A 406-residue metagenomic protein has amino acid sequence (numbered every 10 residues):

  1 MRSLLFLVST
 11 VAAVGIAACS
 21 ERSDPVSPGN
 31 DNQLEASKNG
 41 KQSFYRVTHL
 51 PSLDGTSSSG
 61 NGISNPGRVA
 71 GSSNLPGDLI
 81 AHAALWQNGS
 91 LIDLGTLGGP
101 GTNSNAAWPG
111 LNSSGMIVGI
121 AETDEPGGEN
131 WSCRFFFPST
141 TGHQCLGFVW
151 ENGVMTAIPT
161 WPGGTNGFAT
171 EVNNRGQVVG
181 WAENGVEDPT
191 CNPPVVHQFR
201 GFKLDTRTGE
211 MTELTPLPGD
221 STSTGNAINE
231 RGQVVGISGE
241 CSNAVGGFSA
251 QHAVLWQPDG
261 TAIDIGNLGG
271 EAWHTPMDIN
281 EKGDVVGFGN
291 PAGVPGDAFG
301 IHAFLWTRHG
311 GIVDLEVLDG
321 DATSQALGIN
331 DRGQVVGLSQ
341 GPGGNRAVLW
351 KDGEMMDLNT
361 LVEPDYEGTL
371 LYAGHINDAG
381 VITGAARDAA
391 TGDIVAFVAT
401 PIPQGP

Functional and structural regions predicted by a protein language model:
M1-V8: Bacterial N-terminal signal peptides that target proteins for export
G15-A18: C-terminal motif of bacterial Sec signal peptides marking the signal peptidase cleavage site
S20-P406: Residue-level hotspots at or immediately adjacent to binding/recognition sites across diverse folds
